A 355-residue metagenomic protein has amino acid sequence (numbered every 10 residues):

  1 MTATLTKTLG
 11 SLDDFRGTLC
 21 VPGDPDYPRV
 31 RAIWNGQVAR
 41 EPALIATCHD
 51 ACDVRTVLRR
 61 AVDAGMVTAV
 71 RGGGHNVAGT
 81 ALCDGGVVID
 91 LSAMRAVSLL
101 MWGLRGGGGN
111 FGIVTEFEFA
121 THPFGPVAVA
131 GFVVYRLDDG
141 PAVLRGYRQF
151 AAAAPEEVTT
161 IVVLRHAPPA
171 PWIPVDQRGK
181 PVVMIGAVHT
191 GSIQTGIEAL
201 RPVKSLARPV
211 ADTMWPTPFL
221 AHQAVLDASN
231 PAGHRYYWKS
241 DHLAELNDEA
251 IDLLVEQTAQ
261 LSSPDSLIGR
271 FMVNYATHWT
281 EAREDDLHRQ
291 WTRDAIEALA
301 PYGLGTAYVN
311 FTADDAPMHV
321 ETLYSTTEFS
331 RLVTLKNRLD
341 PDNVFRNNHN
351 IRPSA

Functional and structural regions predicted by a protein language model:
M1-A355: Soluble FAD-dependent oxygen oxidases
